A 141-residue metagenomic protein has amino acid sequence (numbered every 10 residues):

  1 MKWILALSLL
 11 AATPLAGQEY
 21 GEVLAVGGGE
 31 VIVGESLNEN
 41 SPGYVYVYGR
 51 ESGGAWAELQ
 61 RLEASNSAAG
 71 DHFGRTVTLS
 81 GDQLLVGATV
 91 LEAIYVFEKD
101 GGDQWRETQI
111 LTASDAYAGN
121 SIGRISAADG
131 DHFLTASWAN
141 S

Functional and structural regions predicted by a protein language model:
W3-T13: Sec-dependent N-terminal signal peptides
L15-S141: Conserved beta-strand/short-helix segments that make up beta-rich extracellular adhesion/recognition modules
